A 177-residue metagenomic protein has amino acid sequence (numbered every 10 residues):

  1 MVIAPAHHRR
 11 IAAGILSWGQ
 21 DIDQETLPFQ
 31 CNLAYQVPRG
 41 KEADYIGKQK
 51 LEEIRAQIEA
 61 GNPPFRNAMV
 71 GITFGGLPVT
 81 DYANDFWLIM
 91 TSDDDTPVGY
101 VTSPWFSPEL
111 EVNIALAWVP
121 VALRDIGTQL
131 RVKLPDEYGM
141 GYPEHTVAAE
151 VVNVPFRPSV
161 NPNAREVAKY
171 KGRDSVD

Functional and structural regions predicted by a protein language model:
M1-D177: Conserved, structured C-terminal
